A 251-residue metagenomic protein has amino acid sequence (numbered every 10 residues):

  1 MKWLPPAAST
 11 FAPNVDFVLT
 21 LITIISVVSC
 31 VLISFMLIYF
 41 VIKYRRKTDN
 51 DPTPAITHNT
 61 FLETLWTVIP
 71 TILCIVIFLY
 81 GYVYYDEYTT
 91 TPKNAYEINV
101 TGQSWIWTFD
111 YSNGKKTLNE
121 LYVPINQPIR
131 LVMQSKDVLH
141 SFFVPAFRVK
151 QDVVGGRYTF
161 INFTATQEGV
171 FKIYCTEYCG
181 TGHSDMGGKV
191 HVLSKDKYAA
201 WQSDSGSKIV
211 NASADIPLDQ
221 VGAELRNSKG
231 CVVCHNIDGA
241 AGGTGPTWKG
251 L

Functional and structural regions predicted by a protein language model:
M1-Q127, A200, K208-N211: Extracytoplasmic entry segments of secretory-pathway proteins
V15, F171, S194, L218-V221 (+1 more regions): Stable alpha-helical elements in mature extracytoplasmic
T108, Y122-S194: Membrane-embedded segments
K115-T117, K197-S228: Electrostatic cytochrome c docking/interface patches
T164, G187-S194, V233-L251: Gly/Gly-Pro-rich "capping" loops immediately C-terminal to redox-active cysteine motifs in periplasmic/lumenal
C175, G222, S228-I237: The canonical Cys-X-X-Cys-His
